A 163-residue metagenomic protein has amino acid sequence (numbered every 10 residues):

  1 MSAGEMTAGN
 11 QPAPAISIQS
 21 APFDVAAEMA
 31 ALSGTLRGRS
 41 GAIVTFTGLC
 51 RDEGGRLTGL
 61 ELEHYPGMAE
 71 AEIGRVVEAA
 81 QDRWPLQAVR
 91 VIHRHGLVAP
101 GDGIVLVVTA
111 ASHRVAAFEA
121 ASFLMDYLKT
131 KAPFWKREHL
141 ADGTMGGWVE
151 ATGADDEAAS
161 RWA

Functional and structural regions predicted by a protein language model:
S2-I104, E119-S122, D126-A163: N-terminal, polar/charged subdomain of small-to-medium soluble alpha/beta proteins
V108-A110: Short hydrophobic/aromatic beta-strand micro-patches that form the beta-sheet surface supporting nucleotide- or nucleic
